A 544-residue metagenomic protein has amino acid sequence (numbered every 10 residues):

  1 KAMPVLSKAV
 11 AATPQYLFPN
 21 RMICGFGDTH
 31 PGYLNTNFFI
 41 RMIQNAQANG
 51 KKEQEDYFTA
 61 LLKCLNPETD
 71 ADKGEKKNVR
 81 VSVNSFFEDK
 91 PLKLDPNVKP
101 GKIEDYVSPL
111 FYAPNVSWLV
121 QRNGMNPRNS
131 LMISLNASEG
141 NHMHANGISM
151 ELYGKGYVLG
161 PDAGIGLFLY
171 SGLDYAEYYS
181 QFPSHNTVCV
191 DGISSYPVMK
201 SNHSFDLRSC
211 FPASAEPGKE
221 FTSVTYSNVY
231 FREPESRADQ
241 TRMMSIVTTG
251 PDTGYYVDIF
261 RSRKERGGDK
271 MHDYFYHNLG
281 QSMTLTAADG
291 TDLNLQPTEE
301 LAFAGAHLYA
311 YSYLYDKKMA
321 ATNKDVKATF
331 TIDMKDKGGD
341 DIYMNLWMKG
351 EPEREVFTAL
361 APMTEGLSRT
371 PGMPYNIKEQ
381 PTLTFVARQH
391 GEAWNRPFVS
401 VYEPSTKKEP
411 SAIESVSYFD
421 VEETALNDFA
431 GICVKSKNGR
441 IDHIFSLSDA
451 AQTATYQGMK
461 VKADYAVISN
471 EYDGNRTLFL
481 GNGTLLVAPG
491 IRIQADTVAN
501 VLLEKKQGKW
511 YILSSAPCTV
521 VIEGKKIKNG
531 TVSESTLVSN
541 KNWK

Functional and structural regions predicted by a protein language model:
K1-G147, V158, D292-G350, F357-T358 (+1 more regions): Extracellular polysaccharide-recognition and catalytic grooves
V10, L34-R41, A287-D289, E423-C433: Eukaryote-specific, cytoplasm-facing alpha-helical/coiled-coil scaffolding segments in long proteins
T13, G280-Q296, V521-S533: Solvent-exposed beta-hairpin/edge-strand motifs
G25-T29, N35-F38, S130-A137, L159-G164 (+8 more regions): Short amphipathic beta-strand/extended segments with alternating polar/hydrophobic composition
F58-L62, T69-E299, E392-W394, S400-K408 (+1 more regions): Catalytic and substrate-binding regions of extracellular carbohydrate-active enzymes, especially polysaccharide lyases
M125-L131, G366-Q380: Active-site-adjacent bridging/hinge elements
Y274-Y276, M344-M348, P352, T358-M373 (+1 more regions): Short, hydrophobic/aromatic-enriched beta-strand segments in well-ordered soluble domains
F385-R396, Y402-K544: Non-catalytic terminal regions with compositionally biased, polar/charged low complexity
